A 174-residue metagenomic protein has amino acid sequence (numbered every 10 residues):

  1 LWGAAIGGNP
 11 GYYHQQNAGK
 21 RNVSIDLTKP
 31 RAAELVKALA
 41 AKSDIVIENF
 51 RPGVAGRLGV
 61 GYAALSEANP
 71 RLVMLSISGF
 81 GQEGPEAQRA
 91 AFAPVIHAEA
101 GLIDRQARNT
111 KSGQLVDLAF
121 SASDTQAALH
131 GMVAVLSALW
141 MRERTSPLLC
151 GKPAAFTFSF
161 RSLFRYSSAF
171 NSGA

Functional and structural regions predicted by a protein language model:
L1-S146, A169-G173: N-terminal helix-loop segment corresponding to the beta1-alpha1 unit of nucleotide/adenylate-binding folds
T145, L149-G173: N-terminal low-complexity segments that are often proline-rich with Ser/Thr-Pro
